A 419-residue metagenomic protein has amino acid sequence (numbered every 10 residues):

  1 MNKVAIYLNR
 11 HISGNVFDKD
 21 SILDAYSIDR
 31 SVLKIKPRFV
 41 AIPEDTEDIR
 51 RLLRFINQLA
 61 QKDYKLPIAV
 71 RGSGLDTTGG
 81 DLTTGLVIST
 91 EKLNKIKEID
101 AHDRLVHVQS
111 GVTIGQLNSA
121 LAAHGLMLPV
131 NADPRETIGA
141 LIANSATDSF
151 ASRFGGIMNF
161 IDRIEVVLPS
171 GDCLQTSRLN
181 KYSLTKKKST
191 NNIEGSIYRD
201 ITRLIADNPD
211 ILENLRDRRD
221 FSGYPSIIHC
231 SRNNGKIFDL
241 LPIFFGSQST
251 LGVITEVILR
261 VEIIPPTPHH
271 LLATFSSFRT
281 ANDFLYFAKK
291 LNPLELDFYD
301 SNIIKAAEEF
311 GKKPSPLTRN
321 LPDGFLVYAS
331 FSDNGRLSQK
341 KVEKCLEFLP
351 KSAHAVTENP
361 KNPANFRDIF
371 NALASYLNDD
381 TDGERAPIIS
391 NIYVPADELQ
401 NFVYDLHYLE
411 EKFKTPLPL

Functional and structural regions predicted by a protein language model:
M1-L66, S73-R104, T250, E256-P268 (+3 more regions): N-terminal flexible segment immediately upstream of the FAD-binding catalytic core in FAD-dependent oxidoreductases
K3-G14, R51, F55-K62, A120 (+3 more regions): Generic non-transmembrane alpha-helical segments
L8, A25, S31-Y64, I68 (+5 more regions): N-terminal glycine-rich flavin-associated loop
P67, M127-P129, P293-L296, K414-L419: A short linear hydrophobic-aromatic micro-motif
L117, A140-L141: Hydrophobic or amphipathic alpha-helical targeting/insertion segments
V130-I138, F298, P395: Active-site cores enriched in adjacent His and Asp/Glu residues with nearby glycine-rich loops that coordinate divalent
A143, A151-F154, I161-I369, S375 (+1 more regions): C-terminal substrate-binding/cap subdomain adjacent to the FAD-binding core in PCMH-type and related FAD-linked
F370-A374, I392-L419: Substrate-recognition/cap regions that form aromatic- and gly/pro-loop-enriched pockets for small-molecule ligands
